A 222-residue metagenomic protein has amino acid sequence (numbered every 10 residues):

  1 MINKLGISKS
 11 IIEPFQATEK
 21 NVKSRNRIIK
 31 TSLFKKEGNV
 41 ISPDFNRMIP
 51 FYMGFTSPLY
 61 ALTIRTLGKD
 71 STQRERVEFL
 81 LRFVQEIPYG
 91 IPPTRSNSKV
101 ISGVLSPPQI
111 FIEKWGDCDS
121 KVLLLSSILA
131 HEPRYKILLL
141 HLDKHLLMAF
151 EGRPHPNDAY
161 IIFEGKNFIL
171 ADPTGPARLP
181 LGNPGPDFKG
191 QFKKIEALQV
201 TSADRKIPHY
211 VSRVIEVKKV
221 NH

Functional and structural regions predicted by a protein language model:
M1-H222: A structural boundary/capping signal
